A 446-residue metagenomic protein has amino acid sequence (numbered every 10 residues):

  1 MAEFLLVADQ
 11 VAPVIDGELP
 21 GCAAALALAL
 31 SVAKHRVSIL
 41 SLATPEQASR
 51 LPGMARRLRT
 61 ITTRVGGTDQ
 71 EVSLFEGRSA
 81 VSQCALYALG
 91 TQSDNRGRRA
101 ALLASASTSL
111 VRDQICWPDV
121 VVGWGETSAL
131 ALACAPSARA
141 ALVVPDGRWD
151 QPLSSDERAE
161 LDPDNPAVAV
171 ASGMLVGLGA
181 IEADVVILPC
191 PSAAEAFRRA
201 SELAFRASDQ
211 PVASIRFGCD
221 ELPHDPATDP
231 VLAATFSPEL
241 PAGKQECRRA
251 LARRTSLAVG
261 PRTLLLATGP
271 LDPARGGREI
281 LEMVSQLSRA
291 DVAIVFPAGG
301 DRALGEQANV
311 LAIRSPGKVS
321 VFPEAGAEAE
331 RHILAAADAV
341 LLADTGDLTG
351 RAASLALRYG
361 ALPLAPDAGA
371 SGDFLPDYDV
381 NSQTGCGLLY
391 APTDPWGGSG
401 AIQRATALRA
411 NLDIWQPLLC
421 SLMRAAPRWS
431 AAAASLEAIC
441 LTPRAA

Functional and structural regions predicted by a protein language model:
M1-A446: Catalytic cores of carbohydrate-active enzymes across secretory and cytosolic contexts
